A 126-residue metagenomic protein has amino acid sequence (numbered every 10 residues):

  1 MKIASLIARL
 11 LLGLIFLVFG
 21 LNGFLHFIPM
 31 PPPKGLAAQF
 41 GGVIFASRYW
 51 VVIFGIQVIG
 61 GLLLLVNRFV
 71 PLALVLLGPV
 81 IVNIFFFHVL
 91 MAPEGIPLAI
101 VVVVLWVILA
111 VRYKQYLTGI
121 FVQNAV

Functional and structural regions predicted by a protein language model:
M1-F27, V66-V126: Extended, low-polarity transmembrane helix blocks
V18-V52: Solvent-exposed, well-ordered loop and adjacent helix/strand elements within mature globular domains that form
F40-R48, L64-L74: Short, amphipathic, aromatic/basic-enriched membrane-interface segments that mark the entry/exit of transmembrane
G55-I59: Core segments of transmembrane alpha-helices that mediate helix-helix packing or line hydrophobic substrate/ligand
